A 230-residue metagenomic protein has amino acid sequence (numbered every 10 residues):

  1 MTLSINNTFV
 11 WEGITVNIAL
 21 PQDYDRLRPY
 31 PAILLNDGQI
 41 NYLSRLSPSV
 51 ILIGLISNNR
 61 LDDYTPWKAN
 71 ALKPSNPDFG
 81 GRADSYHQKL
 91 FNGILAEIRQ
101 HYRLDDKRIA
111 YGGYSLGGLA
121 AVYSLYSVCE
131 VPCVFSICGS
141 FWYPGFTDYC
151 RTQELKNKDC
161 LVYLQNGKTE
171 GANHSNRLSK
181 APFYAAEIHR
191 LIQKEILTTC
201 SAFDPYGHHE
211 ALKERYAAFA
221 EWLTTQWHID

Functional and structural regions predicted by a protein language model:
M1-Y30, T199-C200: A domain-start/cap signature at the N-terminus of enzymes
W11-N17, L27-G93, E97-H101: Serine-hydrolase catalytic machinery in alpha/beta-hydrolase-like enzymes
L34, I51-L55, F135, Y163-Q165 (+1 more regions): Hydrophobic/aromatic beta-strand patches that form the interior of the parallel beta-sheet core in alpha/beta enzyme
Y86, S115-G118: Active-site loop->helix "elbow" adjoining a glycine-rich segment at hydrolase catalytic centers
Y102-Y114, V134: Alpha/beta-hydrolase fold nucleophile elbow
G118-V128: Short glycine-enriched nucleophile-adjacent loop and the immediately C-terminal alpha-helix near the catalytic center
E130-F141: A conserved short beta-strand
F141-L223: The feature captures the conserved acid-bearing segment of alpha/beta-hydrolase catalytic domains
